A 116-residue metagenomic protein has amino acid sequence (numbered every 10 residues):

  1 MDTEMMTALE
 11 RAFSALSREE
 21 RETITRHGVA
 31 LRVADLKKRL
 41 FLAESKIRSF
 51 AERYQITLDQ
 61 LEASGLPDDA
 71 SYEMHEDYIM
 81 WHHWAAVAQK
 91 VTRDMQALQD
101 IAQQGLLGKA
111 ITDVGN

Functional and structural regions predicted by a protein language model:
A8, K46, D77-M80: A general alpha-helix detector
A8-R32: Short, charge-rich amphipathic alpha-helices with coiled-coil/heptad character
E19, R26, V33, L40 (+4 more regions): Amphipathic alpha-helical coiled-coil segments with heptad-repeat character
V29, V33-A43, I47-F50, W84-V91 (+1 more regions): Amphipathic alpha-helical coiled-coil segments
K46, R53-D59, Q96-G105: Surface-exposed helix-capping loop/turn segments at secondary-structure junctions
S49-M74: Short E/K-rich amphipathic alpha-helical oligomerization segments
K90-V114: Long amphipathic alpha-helical coiled-coil segments
